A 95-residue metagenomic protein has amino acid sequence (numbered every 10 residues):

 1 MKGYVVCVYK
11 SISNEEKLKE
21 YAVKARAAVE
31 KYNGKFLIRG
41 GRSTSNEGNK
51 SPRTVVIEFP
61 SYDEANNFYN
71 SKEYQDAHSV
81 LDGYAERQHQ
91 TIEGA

Functional and structural regions predicted by a protein language model:
M1-R53, P60-N66, N70, E93-A95: Short S/T/G/P-rich N-terminal loop/turn motif that feeds into the first structured element of a domain
Y62-Q90: C-terminal structural segments of small proteins and small subunits
